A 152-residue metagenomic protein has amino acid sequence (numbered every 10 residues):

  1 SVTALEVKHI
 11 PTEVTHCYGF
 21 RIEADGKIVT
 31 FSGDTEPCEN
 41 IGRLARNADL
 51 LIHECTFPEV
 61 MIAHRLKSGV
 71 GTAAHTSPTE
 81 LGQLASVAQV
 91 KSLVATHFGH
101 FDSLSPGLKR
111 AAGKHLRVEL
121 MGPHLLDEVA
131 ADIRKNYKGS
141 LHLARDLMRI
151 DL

Functional and structural regions predicted by a protein language model:
S1-L44, D146-L152: Core dinuclear metal-dependent hydrolase active-site scaffold
C17-G19, I28, E36-S140, A144-R145: Cap/insert and terminal regions of metallo-dependent hydrolase folds
